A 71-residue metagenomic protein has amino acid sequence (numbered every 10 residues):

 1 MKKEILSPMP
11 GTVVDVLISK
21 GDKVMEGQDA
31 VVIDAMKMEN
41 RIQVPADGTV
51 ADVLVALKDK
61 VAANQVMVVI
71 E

Functional and structural regions predicted by a protein language model:
M1-P10, V32-P45, I70: Short beta-strand-turn/beta-hairpin segments enriched in glycine/proline and small hydrophobics that form edge-strand
L6, P10, S19-E26: C-terminal accessory/binding modules appended to enzymatic or scaffolding proteins
D15-S19, D52-V55: Short histidine-centered loop motifs in beta-beta connectors
G21-A30, A35, K58-M67: A structural signal for short beta-strand/turn segments enriched in small hydrophobics and glycine
Q43, D52-E71: C-terminal structural segments of small proteins and small subunits
